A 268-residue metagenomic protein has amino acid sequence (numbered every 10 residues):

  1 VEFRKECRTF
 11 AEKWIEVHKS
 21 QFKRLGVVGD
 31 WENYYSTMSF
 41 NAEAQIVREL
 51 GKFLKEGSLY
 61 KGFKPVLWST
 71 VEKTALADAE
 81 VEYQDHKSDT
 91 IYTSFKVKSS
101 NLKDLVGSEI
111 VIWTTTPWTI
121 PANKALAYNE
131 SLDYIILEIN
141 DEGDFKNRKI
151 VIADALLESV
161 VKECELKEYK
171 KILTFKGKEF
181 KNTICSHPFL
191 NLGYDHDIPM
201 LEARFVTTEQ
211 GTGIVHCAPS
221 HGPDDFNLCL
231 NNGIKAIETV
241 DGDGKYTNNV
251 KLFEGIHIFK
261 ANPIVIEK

Functional and structural regions predicted by a protein language model:
V1-P121, D141, N182, G193-H196 (+1 more regions): Residue patterns forming the tRNA-binding/recognition surfaces of aminoacyl-tRNA synthetases and related DALR
A122-L126, L132-G242: Catalytic alpha/beta core of large soluble enzyme barrels
